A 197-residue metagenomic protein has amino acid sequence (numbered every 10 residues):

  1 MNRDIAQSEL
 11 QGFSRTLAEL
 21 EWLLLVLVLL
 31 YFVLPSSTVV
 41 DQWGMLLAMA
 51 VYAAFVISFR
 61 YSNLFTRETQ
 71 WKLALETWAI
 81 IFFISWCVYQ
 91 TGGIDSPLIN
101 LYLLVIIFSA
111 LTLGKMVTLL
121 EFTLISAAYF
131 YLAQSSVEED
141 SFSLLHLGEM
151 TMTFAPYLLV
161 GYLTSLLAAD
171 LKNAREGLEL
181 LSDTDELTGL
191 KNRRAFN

Functional and structural regions predicted by a protein language model:
M1-L10: Short, Lys/Arg-rich, polar N-terminal cytosolic tail immediately upstream of the first transmembrane signal-anchor
T16-G93, L101-I106, I125-A127: Hydrophobic transmembrane alpha-helices and their membrane-interface boundaries in multi-pass, membrane-anchored
L17, G114-L166: N-terminal membrane insertion elements
S58-S62, M152-S182: Juxtamembrane or sensor-core-proximal signal-transducing alpha helices that couple sensory domains to cytosolic
F65-Q70, A110-E121: Membrane-helix interface "capping/anchor" motifs
L73-T77, I99, L145, E149-T153: Residue-level signature of transmembrane alpha-helical entry/exit and packing/kink sites in multi-pass membrane
L98-I106, T153-V160: Hydrophobic core segments of transmembrane alpha-helices in multi-pass, intramembrane catalytic enzymes
E179-N197: Conserved nucleotide-binding and Mg2+-coordinating catalytic segments in signaling enzymes
